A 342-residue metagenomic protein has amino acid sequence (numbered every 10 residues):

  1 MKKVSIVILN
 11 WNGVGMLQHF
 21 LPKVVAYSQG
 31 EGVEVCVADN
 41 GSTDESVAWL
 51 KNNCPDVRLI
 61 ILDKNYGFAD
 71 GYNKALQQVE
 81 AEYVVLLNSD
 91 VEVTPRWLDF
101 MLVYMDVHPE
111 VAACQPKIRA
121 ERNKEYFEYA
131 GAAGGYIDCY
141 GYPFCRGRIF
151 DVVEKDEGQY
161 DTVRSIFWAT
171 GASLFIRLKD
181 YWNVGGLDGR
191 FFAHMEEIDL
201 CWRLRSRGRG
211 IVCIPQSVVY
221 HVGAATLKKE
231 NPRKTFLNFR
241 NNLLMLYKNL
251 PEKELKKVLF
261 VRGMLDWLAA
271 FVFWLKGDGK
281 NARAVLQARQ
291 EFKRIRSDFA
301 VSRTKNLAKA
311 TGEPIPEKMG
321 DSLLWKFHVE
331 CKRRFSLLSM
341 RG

Functional and structural regions predicted by a protein language model:
P22-G32: Short, acidic, metal-binding catalytic loop of nucleotide-sugar glycosyltransferases
K23, D39-A48, K64, T94: A conserved acidic beta->alpha catalytic loop
G32-G41, I60-L62: Short beta-strand/loop segment that forms part of the nucleotide-sugar
L62-V79, S89-V91, F100: Glycine-rich, basic loop-to-helix element that forms the pyrophosphate-binding segment of sugar-nucleotide handling
V84: Short aromatic/hydrophobic "clamp" motif used to bind/position activated sugar donors
E92-Y142: Conserved donor NDP-sugar-binding/catalytic core segment of glycosyltransferases
D161-V218: A short, conserved alpha-helix in the catalytic core of glycosyltransferases
G210-K326: Active-site-adjacent helix/loop segment of glycosyltransferases that harbors family-specific signature motifs
